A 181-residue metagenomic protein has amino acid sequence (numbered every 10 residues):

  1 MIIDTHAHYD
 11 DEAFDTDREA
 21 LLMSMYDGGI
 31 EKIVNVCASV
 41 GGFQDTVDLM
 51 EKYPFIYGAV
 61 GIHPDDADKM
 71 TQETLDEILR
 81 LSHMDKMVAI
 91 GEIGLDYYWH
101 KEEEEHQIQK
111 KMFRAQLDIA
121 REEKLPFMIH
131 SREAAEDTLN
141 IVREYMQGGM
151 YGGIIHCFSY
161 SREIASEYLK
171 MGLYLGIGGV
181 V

Functional and structural regions predicted by a protein language model:
M1-V181: Mid-domain alpha/beta scaffold segments of enzyme catalytic cores
